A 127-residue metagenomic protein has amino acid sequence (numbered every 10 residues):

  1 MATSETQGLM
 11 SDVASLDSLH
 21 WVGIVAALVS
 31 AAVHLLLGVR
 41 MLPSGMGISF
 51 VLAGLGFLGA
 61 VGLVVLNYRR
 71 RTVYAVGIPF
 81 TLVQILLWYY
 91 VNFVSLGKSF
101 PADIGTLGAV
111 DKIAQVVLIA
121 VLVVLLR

Functional and structural regions predicted by a protein language model:
A2-R127: Membrane-interface extramembranous regions
